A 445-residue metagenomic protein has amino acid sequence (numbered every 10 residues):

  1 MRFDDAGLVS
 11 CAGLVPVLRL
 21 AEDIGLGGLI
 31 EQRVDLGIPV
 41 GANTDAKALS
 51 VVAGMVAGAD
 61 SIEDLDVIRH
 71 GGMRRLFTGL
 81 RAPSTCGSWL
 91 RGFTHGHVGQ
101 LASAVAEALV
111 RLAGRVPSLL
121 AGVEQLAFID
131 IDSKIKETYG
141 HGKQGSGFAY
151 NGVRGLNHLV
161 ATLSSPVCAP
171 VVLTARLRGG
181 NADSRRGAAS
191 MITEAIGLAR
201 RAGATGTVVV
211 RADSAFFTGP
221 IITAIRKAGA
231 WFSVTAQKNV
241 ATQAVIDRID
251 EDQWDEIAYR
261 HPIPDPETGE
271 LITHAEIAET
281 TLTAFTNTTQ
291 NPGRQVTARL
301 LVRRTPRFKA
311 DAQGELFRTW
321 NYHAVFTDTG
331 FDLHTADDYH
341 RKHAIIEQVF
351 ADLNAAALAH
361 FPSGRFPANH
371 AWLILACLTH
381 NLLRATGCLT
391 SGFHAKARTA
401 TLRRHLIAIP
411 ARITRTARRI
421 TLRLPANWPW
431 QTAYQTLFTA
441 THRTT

Functional and structural regions predicted by a protein language model:
M1-D183, G187-A202, A228, D250 (+2 more regions): Dynamic "connector" segments at or just before major functional cores
G7-L8, I38-A46, E315, S363-L373 (+1 more regions): Structural motif
L20, S50-V51, L65, A82 (+9 more regions): Short, conserved catalytic/metal-binding motifs centered on acidic residues
D60, D64, T138-G140, V171-V172 (+6 more regions): Short helix/loop capping segments that flank catalytic or ligand/cofactor-binding pockets
L65, T329, L333-T386: Short amphipathic alpha-helical "interface-anchor" segments enriched in bulky aromatics
A182-A241: Domain-level cores of phosphate- or acyl-group-handling catalytic modules
S233-D352, T436-T445: An anionic, glycine-rich sequence signature occurring as long contiguous blocks
H360-P425: Basic, amphipathic alpha-helical segments enriched in Lys/Arg and hydrophobic/aromatic residues
